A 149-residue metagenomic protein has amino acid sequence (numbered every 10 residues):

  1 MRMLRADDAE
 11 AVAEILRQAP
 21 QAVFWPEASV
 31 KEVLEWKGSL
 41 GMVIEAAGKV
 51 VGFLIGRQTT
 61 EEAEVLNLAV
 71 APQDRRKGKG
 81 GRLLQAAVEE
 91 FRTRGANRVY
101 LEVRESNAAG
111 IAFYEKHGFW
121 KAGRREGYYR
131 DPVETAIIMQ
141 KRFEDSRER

Functional and structural regions predicted by a protein language model:
M3-Q73, G81-A86, E90-R94, R142-E148: Acetyl-CoA-dependent GNAT
E32-V33, N107-A108, R130-D131: Short secondary-structure capping/turn micro-motifs that flank functional sites
G48, E105-S106, Y128-Y129: Conserved beta-strand edge residues that scaffold enzyme active sites
A71-Q85, R92-R94, R98, R104-A112 (+2 more regions): Conserved glycine-rich acetyl-CoA-binding loop
E102, W120-I137: Conserved catalytic-core motifs of GNAT/GCN5-like acyltransferases
E115-K116, I137-M139: Short low-complexity, flexible loop/linker segments enriched in glycine and/or proline with clustered acidic
